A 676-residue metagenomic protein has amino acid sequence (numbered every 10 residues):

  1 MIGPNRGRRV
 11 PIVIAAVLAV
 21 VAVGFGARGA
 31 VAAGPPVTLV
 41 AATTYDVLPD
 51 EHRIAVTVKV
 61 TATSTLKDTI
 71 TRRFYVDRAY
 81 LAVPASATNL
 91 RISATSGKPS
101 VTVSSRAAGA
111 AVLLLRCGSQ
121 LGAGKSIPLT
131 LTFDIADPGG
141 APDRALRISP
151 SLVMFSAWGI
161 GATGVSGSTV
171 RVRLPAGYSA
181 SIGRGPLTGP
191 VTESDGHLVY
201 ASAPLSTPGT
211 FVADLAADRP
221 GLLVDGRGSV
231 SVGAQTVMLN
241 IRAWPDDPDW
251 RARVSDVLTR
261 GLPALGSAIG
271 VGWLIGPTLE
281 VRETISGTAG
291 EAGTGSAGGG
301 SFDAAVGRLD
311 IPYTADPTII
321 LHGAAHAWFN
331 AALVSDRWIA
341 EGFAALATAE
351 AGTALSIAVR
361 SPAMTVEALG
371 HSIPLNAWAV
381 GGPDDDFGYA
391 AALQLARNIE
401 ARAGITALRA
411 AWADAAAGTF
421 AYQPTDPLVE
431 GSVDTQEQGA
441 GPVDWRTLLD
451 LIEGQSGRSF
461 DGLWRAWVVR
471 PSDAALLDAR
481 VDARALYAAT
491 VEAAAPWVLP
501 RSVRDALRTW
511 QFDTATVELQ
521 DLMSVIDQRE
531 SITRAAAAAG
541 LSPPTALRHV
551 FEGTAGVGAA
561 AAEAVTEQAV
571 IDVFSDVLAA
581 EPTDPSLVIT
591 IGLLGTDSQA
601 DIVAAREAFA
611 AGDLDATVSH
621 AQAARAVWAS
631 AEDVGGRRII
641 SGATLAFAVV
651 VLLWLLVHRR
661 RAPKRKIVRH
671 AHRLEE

Functional and structural regions predicted by a protein language model:
V13-G24: Bacterial N-terminal signal peptides
A22-P36, A631-R638, H658-K664: C-terminal region of N-terminal signal peptides and the immediate post-cleavage residues of exported proteins
G26-Q235, A564, A605: Lumenal/extracellular ectodomains and adaptor appendage modules of the eukaryotic vesicle/secretory system
S229-D336: Juxtacatalytic substrate-recognition/specificity segment
T259, D385-D386, A421-A623, G642-F647 (+1 more regions): Beta/coil-rich, acidic/histidine-enriched accessory regions frequently appended to metallopeptidases
T314-A315, S335-G441, A488-A489: Acidic/His/Gly-enriched intrinsically disordered linker/tail segments that often contain short helix/coil "MoRF-like"
G636-R660: Selective detector of the "anchor" transmembrane alpha-helix that sits immediately C-terminal
P663-E676: Cytoplasmic C-terminal tails of single-pass
